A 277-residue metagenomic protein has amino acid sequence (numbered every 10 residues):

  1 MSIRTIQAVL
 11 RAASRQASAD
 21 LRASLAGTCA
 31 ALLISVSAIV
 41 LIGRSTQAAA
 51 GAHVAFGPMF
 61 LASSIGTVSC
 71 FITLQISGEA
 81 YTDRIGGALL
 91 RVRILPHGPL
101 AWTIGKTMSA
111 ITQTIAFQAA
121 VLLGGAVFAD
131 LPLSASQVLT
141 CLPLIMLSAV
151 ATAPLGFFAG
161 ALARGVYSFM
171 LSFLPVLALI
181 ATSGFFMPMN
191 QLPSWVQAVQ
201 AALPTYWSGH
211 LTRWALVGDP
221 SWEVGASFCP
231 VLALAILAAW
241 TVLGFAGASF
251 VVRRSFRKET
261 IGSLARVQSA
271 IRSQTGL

Functional and structural regions predicted by a protein language model:
M1-I34, F256-R266, G276: Aromatic- and glycine-rich beta-strand/loop motifs that create alpha-glucan
S2-S14, M187-V224, V231: Short hydrophobic, aromatic-rich alpha-helical segments embedded in or entering the lipid bilayer of multi-pass
R22-A48, G57-T73, P175-A181, I236-G247: Hydrophobic alpha-helical transmembrane segments of multi-pass membrane transport/permease proteins
A31-L41, F56-F128: Hydrophobic alpha-helical transmembrane segments of multi-pass membrane transport proteins
S45, L216, V231-L277: Junction motif at the cytosolic side of a transmembrane helix
T46-Q47, L162-Y206: Transmembrane helix segments
A49-A80, L144-F157, A161, A246-S249: Hydrophobic alpha-helical transmembrane segments of membrane proteins
P99-L100, I104-L177, P230-A238, V242-A248: Alpha-helical transmembrane segments and their short interhelical loops
